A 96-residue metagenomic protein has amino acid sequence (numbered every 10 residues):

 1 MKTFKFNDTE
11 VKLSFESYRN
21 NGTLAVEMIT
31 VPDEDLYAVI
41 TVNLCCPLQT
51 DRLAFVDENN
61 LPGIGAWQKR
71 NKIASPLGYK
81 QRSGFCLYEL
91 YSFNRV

Functional and structural regions predicted by a protein language model:
M1-C46: Non-catalytic substrate-recognition and accessory regions of acyl/acetyltransferase enzymes
F4-F6, F15, F55, F85 (+1 more regions): Phenylalanine-focused residue identity feature
N21, T50-R52, R82-F85: Residues in flexible loops and secondary-structure boundaries
I29-I73: Acidic, aromatic-enriched beta-alpha/helix-loop junctions
D57-V96: Short, compact, well-ordered microdomains
